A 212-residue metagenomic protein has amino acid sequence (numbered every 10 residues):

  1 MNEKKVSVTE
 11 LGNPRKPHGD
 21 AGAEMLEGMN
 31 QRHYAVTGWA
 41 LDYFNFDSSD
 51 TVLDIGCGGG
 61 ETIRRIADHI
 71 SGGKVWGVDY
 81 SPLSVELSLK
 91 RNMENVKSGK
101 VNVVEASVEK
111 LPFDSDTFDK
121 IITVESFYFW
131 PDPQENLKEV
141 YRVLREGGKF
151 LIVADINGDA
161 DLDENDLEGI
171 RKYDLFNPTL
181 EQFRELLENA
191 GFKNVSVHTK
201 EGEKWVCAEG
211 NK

Functional and structural regions predicted by a protein language model:
E3-N30, K149-E209: C-terminal alpha-helical "lid/dimerization" subdomain adjacent to the S-adenosyl-L-methionine
Q31-D50: Conserved alpha-helix/loop element of class I SAM-dependent methyltransferases that forms part of the SAM/SAH-binding
A35, E61, P82-L83, Y128 (+3 more regions): Short alpha-helical
S49, G72, L144-F150: Short glycine-dipeptide loop
T51-K110: Class I SAM-dependent methyltransferase SAM/SAH-binding core
E109-K120: A short acidic, Gly/Pro-enriched loop at the edge of an enzyme's catalytic core that lines a small-molecule cofactor
K120-D132: A short SAM/SAH-binding and catalytic strip from SAM-dependent methyltransferases
Q134-E146: A short glycine-rich, Lys/Arg-flanked "PGG" loop and its adjoining helix->strand segment in the class I
